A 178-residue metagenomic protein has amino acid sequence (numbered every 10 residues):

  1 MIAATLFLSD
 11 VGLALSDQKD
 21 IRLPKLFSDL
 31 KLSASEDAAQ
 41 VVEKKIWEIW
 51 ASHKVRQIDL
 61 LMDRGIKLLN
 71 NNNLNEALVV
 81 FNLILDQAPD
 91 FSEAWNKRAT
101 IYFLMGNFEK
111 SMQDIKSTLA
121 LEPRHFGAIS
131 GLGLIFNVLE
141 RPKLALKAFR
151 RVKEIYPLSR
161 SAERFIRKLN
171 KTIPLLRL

Functional and structural regions predicted by a protein language model:
D10-D63: N-terminal leader/linker segments that initiate helical-solenoid repeat arrays
I21, L32, V41, E48 (+3 more regions): Terminal, low-structured helical/coil segments at or just beyond the last alpha-helical repeat
V55-E122, G127: Alpha-helical adaptor scaffolds
N70, L104, V138-L139, K171-L175: Register position in tetratricopeptide repeats
R98-A99, M105, L132, L139 (+1 more regions): Residue-level signature of tetratricopeptide-repeat
